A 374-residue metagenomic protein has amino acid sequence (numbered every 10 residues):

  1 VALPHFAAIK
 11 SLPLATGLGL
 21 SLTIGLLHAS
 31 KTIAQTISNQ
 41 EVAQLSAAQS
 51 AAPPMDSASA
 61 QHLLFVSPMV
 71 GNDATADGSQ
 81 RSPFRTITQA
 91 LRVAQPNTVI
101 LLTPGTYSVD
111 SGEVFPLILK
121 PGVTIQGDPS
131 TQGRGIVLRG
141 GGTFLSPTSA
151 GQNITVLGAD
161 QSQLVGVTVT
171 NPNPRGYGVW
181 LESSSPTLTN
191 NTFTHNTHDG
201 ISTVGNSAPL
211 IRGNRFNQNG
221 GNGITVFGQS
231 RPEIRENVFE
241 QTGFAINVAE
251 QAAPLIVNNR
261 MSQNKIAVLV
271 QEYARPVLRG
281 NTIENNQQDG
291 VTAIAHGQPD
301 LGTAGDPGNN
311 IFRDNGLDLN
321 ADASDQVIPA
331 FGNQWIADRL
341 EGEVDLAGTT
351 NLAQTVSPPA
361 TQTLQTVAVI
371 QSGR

Functional and structural regions predicted by a protein language model:
A29-I87: Right-handed parallel beta-helix/beta-solenoid
A60-L63, V99-I100, D110-G142: Beta-solenoid repeat scaffold
I87-A94, S108-L119, I154, G178 (+3 more regions): Short, T/G/N/S-enriched strand-turn elements that build extracellular solenoid repeat scaffolds
L102, T124-G127, S162-V165, P186-T189 (+7 more regions): All-beta strand scaffolds that present successive hydrophobic residues in beta-strands
S111-V114, G135, N173-V179, T197-V204 (+6 more regions): Short glycine/acidic-rich loop motifs that flank beta-strands on beta-rich extracellular proteins
G122-N173, F312-R313: Right-handed parallel beta-helix/beta-spiral solenoid domain characteristic of secreted/periplasmic
N153-V156, D160-Q229, E233: Right-handed parallel beta-helix
V167, N191, N196, N214 (+11 more regions): Consensus "Asn ladder" position of solenoid repeat domains
